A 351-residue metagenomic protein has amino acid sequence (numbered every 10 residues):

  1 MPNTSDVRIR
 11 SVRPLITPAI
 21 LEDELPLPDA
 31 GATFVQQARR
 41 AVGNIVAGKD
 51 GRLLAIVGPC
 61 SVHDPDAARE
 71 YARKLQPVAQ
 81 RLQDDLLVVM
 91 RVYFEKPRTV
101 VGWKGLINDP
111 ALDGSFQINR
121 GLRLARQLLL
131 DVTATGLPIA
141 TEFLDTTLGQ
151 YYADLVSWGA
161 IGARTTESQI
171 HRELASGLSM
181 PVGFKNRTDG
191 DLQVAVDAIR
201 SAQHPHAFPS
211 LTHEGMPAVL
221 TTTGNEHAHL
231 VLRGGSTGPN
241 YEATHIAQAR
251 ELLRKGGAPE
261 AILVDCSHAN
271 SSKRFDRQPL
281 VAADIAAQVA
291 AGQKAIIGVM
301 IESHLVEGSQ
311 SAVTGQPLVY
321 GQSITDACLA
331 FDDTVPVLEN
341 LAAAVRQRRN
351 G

Functional and structural regions predicted by a protein language model:
P2-S5, A72, D85-Y241, H245-I246 (+8 more regions): Active-site-facing alpha/beta catalytic cores
S5-A47: N- or domain-start disorder-to-order transition segments that initiate the globular core
P18-P26, T222-S236, L318, Q322: Gly-rich Lys/Arg/Thr-decorated short loops/hinges at beta-loop-alpha junctions or inter-strand turns that position
G43-G51, R254-A258, R349: Glycine-rich phosphate/diphosphate-binding loops that line cofactor/substrate pockets in enzymes
L54-A67, D326: Conserved phosphate/anionic-ligand binding catalytic regions in large, soluble enzymes, centered on
G58, V264, A330: Conserved, mostly hydrophobic/aromatic
Q76-P77: N-terminal intrinsically disordered, cationic/polar leader segments that include organellar targeting peptides
H304-R349: Internal helix-turn-beta structural module
